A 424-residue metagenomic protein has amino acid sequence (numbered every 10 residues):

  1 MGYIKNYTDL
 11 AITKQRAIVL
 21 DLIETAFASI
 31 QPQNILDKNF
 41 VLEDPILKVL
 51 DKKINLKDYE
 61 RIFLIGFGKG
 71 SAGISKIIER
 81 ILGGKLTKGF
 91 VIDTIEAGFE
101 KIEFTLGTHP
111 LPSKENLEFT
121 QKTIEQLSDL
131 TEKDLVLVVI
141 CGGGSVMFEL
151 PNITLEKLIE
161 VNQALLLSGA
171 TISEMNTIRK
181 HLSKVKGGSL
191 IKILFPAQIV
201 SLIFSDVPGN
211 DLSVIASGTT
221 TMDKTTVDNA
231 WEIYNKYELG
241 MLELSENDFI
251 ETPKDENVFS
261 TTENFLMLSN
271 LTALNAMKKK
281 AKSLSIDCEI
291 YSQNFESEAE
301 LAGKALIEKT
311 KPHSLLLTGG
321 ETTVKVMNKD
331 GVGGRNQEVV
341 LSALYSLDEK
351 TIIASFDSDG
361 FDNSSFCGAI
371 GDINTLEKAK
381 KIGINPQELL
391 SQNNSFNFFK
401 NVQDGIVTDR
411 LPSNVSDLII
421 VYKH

Functional and structural regions predicted by a protein language model:
M1-Y59, G73, V214-S217, N229 (+1 more regions): N-terminal amphipathic/basic leader segments beginning at the initiator methionine
I77-L86, I124, P151-A164, L194-F195 (+2 more regions): A glycine- and small-aliphatic-rich helix-loop capping segment at beta-alpha/alpha-beta transitions that lines
I92-E132: Glycine-rich oxoanion-binding loops at beta->alpha junctions
L106-E115, L166-L194, D362-L389: Proline/glycine-rich low-complexity loops and linkers
T154-L239: Internal gly/pro-rich beta-alpha loop/helix module that stabilizes soluble enzyme cofactors or their anionic handles
R179, A197-V200, M222-A302: Accessory alpha-helical/coil subdomains and C-terminal extensions that flank or cap enzyme catalytic cores
N275, S285-S355, D362: Active-site segments that bind and position negatively charged phosphate/pyrophosphate groups
L341-H424: Internal helix-turn-beta structural module
